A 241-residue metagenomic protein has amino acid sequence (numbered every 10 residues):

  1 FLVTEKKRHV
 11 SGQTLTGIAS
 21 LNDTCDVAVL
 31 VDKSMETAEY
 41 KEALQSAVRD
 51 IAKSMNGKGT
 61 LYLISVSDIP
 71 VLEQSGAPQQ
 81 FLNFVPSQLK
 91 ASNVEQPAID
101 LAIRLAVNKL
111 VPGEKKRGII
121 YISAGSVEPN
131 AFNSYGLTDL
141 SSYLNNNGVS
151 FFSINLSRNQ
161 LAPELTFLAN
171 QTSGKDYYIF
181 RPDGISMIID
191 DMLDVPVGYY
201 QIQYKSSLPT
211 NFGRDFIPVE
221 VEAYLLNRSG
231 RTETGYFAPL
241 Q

Functional and structural regions predicted by a protein language model:
F1-V31, Q45: Eukaryote-biased intrinsically disordered, low-complexity acidic regions enriched in Ser/Thr/Pro
R8-Q13, V71-L72, R228-T232: Surface-exposed loop/edge segments in extracytoplasmic proteins
N22-S75, A102-I103, G118-I122: Von Willebrand factor
K33-T37, S67-L72, A91-E95, A124-P129 (+3 more regions): Solvent-exposed loop/turn segments at secondary-structure junctions within structured extracellular/periplasmic domains
G57-Y62, V111-G118, N145-F152, Q171-K175: Loop/turn elements at helix/coil->beta-strand transitions in domains of secreted/extracellular proteins
I69-G76, Q80-R117, I154-A162, I188: Von Willebrand factor
A124-Q171: VWA/integrin I-like adhesion module and closely mimicked acidic/polar interface patches used
N170, F180-Q241: C-terminal "exit" segments of structured domains
